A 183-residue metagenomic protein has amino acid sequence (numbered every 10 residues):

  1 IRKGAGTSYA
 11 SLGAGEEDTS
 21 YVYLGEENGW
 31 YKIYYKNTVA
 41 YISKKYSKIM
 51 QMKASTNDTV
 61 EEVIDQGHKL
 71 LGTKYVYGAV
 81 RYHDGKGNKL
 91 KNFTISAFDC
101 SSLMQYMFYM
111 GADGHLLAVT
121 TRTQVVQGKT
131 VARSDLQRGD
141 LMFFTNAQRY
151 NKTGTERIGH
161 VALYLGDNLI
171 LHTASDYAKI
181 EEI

Functional and structural regions predicted by a protein language model:
K3-G25: SH3/SH3-like (including bacterial SH3b) beta-barrel domains that bind proline-rich motifs or cell-wall ligands
A10, E16-T19, N37, D58-E62 (+3 more regions): Extracytoplasmic/secreted proteins, especially bacterial periplasmic and envelope-associated proteins
D18, Y31-Y35, I170: SH3/SH3-like beta-barrel fold
G25-G29, A147-Y150: Short, charged beta-turn/beta-strand-edge "cap" motif at the junction between a beta-strand and an adjacent loop
Y34-T59: Boundary regions of SH3-family modules and the immediately adjacent low-complexity/disordered segments in eukaryotic
Q51-S101, Y109-H115, T153-R157, T173: N-terminal capping segments
E61-I64, Q105, D113-I183: ...with weaker cross-activation on analogous glycine-rich loops/strands in unrelated enzymes
